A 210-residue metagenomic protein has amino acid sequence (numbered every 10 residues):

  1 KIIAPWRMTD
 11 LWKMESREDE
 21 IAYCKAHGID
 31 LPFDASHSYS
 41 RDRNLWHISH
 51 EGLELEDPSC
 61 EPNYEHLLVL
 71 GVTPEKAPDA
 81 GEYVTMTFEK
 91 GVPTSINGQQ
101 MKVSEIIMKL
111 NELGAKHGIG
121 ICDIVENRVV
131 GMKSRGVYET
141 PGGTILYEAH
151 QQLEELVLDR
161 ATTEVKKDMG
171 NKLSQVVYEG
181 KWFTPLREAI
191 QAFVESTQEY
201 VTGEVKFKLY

Functional and structural regions predicted by a protein language model:
K1-Y210: Nucleotide-activated chemistry modules centered on ATP-dependent adenylation/adenylyltransferase
